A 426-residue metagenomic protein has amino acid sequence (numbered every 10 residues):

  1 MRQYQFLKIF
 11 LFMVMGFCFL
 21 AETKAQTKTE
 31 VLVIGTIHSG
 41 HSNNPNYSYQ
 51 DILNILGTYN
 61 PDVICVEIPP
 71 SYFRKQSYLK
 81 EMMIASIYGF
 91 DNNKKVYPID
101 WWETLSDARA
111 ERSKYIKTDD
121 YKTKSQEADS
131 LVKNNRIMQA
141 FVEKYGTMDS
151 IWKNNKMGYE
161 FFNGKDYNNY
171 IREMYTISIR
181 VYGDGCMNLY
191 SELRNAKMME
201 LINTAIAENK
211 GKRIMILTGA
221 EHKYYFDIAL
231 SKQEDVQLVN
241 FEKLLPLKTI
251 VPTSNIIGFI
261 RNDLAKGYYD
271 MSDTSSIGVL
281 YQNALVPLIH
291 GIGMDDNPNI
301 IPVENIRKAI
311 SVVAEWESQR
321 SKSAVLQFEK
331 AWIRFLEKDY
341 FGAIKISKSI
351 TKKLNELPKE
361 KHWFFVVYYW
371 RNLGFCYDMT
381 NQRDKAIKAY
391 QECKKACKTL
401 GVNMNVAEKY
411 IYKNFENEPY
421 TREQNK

Functional and structural regions predicted by a protein language model:
L56, N60-V66, G211: Proline-aspartate-enriched helix->loop->beta-strand connector
R74-G183, A324-E329, L336, Y340-F341 (+1 more regions): A substrate-binding/cap region within the structured catalytic cores of diverse enzymes
I257, A265-S276, V313-R320, K352-W363: Flexible helix-coil transition and linker loops at the boundaries of alpha-helical arrays
N299, V303-I306, Y340, R383: TPR-repeat structural position
S318, S323-L326, L354-V366, K395-R422: Boundary/linker segments of alpha-helical solenoid repeat arrays
W332, Y368-R371, F375-D378: Residue-level recognition of tetratricopeptide repeat
K348-K352, R383-G401: TPR/TPR-like (Sel1-like) alpha-helical repeat modules
